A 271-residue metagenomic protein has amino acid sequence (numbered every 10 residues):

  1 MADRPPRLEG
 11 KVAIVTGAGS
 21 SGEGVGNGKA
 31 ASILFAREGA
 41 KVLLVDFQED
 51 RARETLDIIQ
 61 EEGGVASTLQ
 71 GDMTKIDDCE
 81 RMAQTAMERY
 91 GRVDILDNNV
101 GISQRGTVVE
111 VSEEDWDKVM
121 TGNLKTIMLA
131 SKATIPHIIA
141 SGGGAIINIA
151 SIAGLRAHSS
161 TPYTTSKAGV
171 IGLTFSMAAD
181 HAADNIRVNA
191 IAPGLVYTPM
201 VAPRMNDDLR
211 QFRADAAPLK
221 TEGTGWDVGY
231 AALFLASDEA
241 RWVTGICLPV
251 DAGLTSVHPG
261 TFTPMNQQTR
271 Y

Functional and structural regions predicted by a protein language model:
A2-P5, T244-Y271: Short C-terminal tail/terminal secondary-structure segment of NAD(P)H-dependent dehydrogenase/reductase domains
P5-L43: Canonical Rossmann dinucleotide-binding motif of NAD(H)/NADP(H)-dependent dehydrogenases/reductases, specifically
T107-V108, S112-D117, R213: Substrate-binding pocket helix/loop in short-chain dehydrogenase/reductase
S131, S166, T174: Active-site helix of classical SDR
P136, A179-A183, R241: Alpha-helical segment proximal to the catalytic Tyr-Lys
S151: Residue(s) in the substrate-gating loop at a strand-loop-helix junction that position the organic substrate next
A190, Q211-V243, V250-A252: C-terminal helical subdomain
